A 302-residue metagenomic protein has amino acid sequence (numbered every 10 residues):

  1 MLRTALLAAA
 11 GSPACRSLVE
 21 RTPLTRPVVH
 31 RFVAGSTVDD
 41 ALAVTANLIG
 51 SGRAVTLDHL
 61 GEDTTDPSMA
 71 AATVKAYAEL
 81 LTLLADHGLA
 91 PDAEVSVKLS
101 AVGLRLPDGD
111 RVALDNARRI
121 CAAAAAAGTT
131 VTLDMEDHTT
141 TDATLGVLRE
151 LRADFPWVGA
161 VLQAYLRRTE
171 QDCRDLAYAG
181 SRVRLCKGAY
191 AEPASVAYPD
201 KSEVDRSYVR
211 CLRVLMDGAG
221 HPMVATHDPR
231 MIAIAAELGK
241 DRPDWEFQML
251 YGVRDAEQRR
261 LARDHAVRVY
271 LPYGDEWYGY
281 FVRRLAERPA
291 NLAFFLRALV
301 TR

Functional and structural regions predicted by a protein language model:
M1-R302: Positively charged, amphipathic and often flexible ligand-engagement surfaces
